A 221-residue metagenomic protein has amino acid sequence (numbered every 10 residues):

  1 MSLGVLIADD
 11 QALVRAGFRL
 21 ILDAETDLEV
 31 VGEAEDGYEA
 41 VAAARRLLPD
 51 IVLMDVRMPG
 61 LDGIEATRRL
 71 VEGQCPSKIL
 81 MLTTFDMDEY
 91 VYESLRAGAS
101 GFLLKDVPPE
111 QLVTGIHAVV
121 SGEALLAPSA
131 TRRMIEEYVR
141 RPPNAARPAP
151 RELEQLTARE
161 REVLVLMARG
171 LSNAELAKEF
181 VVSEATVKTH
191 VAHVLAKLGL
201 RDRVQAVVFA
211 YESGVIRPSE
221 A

Functional and structural regions predicted by a protein language model:
D9, D55, T83: Active-site residues of response regulator receiver
V14, M54, P59: The feature encodes the CheY-like receiver
E33-I51: Acidic, metal-coordinating helix/loop segments flanking the phosphotransfer/catalytic sites of two-component signaling
D36-E39, P59-E65: Acidic catalytic/metal-coordinating carboxylates
A42, I64-P76: Short amphipathic alpha-helix used as the core "switch/output" element in two-component signaling
Y90-R96, G101, D106-A158, E162 (+1 more regions): Short, flexible helix-to-coil linker/hinge segments that flank and couple to helix-turn-helix
G170-Q205: Recognition helix of helix-turn-helix DNA-binding domains
L195-A221: Basic, Lys/Arg-enriched C-terminal extension of HTH/homeodomain DNA-binding domains
